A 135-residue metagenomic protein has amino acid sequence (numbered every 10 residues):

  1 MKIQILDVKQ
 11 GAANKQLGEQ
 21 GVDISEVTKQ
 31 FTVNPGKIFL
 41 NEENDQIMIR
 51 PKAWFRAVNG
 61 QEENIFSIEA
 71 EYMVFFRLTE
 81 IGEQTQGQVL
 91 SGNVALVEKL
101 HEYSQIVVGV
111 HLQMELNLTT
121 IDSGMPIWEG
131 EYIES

Functional and structural regions predicted by a protein language model:
M1-K99, Y103, M114, L118-S135: N-terminal intrinsically disordered, cationic/polar leader segments that include organellar targeting peptides
Q105-V107: Elongated alpha-helical scaffolds
